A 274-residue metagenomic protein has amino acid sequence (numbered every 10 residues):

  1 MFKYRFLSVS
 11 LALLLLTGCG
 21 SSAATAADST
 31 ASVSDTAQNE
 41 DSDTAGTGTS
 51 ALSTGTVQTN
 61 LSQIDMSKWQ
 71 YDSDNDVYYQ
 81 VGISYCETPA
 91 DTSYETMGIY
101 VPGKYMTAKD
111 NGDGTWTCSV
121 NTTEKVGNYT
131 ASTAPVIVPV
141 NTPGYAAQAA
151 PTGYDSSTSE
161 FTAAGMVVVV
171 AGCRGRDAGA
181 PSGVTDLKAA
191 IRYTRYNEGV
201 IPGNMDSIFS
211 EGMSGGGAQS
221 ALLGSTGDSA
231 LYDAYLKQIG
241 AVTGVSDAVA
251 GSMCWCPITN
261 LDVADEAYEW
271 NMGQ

Functional and structural regions predicted by a protein language model:
L15-G18: C-terminal motif of bacterial Sec signal peptides marking the signal peptidase cleavage site
G20-S22: Bacterial signal peptide processing site
V33, D41-E124: A domain-start/cap signature at the N-terminus of enzymes
M97, D113-S119, N128-P143: Short beta-strand element of the alpha/beta-hydrolase
P151-M166: Short amphipathic alpha-helix adjacent to the substrate-entry channel of hydrolases
A163-D177: Conserved alpha/beta-hydrolase
G179-V200: Alpha/beta-hydrolase active-site loop
Y196-G273: Primarily recognizes the serine-hydrolase "nucleophile elbow" in alpha/beta-hydrolase and SGNH/GDSL folds
